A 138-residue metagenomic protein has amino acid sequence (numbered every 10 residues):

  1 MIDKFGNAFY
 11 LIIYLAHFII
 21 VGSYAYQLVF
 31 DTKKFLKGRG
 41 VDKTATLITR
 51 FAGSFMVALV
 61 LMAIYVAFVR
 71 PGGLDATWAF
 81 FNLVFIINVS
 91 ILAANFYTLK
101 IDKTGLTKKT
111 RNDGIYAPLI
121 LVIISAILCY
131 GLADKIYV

Functional and structural regions predicted by a protein language model:
I2, F9, A16-I48: Hydrophobic transmembrane helix segments
D3-I19, T77-I87: Alpha-helical transmembrane segments
I19, S23-A25, T46-F68, I86-L92: Core segments of alpha-helical transmembrane spans in multipass integral membrane proteins
Q27-T44, V66-L74, D102-T107, I136-V138: Juxtamembrane membrane-water interface segments of multi-pass membrane proteins, especially cytoplasmic-side
R70-V84, K108-R111: Loop-to-transmembrane helix junctions at the membrane interface
F80-T98, P118-S125: Hydrophobic alpha-helical membrane segments
A93-G114: Membrane-helix boundary connector in multi-pass membrane proteins
A126-V138: Juxtamembrane boundary at the C-terminal end of a transmembrane helix
